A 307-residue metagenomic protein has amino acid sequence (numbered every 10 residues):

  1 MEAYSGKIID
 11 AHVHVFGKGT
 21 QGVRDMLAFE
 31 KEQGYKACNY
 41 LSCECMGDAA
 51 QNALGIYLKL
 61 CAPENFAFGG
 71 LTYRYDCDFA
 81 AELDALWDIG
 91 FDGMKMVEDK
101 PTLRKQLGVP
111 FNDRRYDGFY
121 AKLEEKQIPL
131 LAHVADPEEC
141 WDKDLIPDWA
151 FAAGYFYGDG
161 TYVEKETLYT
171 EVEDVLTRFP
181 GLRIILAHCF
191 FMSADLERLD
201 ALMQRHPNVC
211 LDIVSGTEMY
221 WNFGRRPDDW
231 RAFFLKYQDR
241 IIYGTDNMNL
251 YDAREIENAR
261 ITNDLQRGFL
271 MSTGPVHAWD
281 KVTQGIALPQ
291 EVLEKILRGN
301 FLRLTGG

Functional and structural regions predicted by a protein language model:
M1-L60, N300: An N-terminally biased module of ancient metal coordination in phosphate/nucleic-acid-related enzymes
E2-A3, M26-G34, N52-F66, A81-D92 (+4 more regions): Acidic (Asp/Glu)-rich catalytic clusters
S5, E32-N39, V97, K105 (+3 more regions): Active-site gating loops and adjacent loop-to-helix segments of metal-dependent hydrolytic enzymes
I8-F16, L131-V134, L186-F190: Histidine-centered catalytic micro-motifs
D10, A37-L41, F68-G70, D92-M96 (+3 more regions): Structural recognition of the beta-strand scaffold that forms the well-ordered cores of secreted hydrolase catalytic
G19-T20, D48-A50, Y75-D76, V109-D113 (+3 more regions): A conditional alpha-helix N-cap/helix-loop micro-motif detector
T20, T167-T170, R183-G307: H/E-rich (His + Asp/Glu) clusters that bind or coordinate divalent metals
C45, Q51-T161, C210, S215-E218: Active-site gating/metal-coordination segments in enzymes
